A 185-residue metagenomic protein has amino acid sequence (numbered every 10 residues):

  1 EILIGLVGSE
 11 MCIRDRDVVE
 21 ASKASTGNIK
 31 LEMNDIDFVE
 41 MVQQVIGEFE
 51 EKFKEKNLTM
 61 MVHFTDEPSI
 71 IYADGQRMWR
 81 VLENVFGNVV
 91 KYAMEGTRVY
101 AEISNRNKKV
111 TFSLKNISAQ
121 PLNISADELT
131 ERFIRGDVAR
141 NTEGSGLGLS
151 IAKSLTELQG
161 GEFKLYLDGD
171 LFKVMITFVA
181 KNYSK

Functional and structural regions predicted by a protein language model:
E1-G8, I13: Single conserved hydrophobic/aromatic residue that forms the stacking wall/gate of nucleotide- or nucleobase-binding
T26-L31, I70-A73: Conserved micro-motifs of the catalytic ATP-binding
E32-E50: A conserved beta-strand-to-alpha-helix junction within the catalytic ATP-binding
E32-I36, K54, T59-S69: Conserved catalytic submotifs in the C-terminal HATPase_c
V89-V90: Short helix-loop "hinge" at the ATP-lid/N-box region of the Bergerat-fold HATPase_c
P121-I134: Short conserved segment of the HATPase_c
G160-G161: Conserved glycine-rich
